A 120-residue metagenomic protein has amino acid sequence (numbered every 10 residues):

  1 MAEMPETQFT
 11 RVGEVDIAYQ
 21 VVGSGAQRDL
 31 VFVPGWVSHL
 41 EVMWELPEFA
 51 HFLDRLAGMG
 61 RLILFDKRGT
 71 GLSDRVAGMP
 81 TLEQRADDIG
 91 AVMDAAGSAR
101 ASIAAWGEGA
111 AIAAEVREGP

Functional and structural regions predicted by a protein language model:
A2, E14, P47-H51, Q84 (+1 more regions): Short, conserved clusters of charged catalytic residues that mark active-site and nucleotide-handling motifs
A2-Q8: Short, hydrophobic/aromatic-rich segments at coil-to-beta transitions
F9-D74: Conserved HGGG/HGGXW glycine-rich cap/lid loop of the alpha/beta-hydrolase fold
A50, D54, G90, A114: Active-site phosphate/pyrophosphate- and oxyanion-stabilizing loops and adjacent acidic/basic residues in soluble
A57-G60, A96-S98, P120: A structural signal for short coil/turn segments at secondary-structure junctions
E83-A101: Conserved acidic catalytic loop of the alpha/beta-hydrolase fold
A99-P120: Conserved hydrolase catalytic core segment
